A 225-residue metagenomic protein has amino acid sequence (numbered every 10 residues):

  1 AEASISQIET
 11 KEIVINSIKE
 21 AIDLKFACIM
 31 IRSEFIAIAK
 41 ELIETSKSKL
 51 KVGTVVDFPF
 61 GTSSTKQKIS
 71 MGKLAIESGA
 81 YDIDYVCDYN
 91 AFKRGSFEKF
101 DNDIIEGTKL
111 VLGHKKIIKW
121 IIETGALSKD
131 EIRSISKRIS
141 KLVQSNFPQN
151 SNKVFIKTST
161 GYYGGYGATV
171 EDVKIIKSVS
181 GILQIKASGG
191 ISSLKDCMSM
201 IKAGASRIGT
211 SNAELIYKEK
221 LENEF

Functional and structural regions predicted by a protein language model:
A1-E12, G53-K68, N90-F97, I121-I132 (+1 more regions): Active-site mouth loops of central-metabolism enzymes
A1-T65, I69, E77, R138 (+1 more regions): Conserved N-terminal beta1-alpha1 strand-loop-helix module at the mouth
A3, T54-V56, T65, E77-F92 (+2 more regions): Glycine-rich phosphate-binding active-site loops on the catalytic face of alpha/beta enzymes
I18-I38, I83-D101, E123, V154-G167: Glycine-rich, proline-tolerant flexible connector loops at the mouths of alpha/beta enzymes
S33, A37-F58, F97-K119, A126 (+2 more regions): Alpha-helix-loop-beta-strand connector modules within alpha/beta enzyme cores
F60-E77, L127-R138, E171-I182, I191-R207: Catalytic cores of alpha/beta
Q67-M71, D82, F100, I105 (+1 more regions): Conserved mixed alpha/beta catalytic, RNA-binding, or beta-rich assembly cores of soluble enzyme, regulatory
A126-R133, N150, S159-T160: Active-site rim beta-loop-alpha module in soluble metabolic enzymes
